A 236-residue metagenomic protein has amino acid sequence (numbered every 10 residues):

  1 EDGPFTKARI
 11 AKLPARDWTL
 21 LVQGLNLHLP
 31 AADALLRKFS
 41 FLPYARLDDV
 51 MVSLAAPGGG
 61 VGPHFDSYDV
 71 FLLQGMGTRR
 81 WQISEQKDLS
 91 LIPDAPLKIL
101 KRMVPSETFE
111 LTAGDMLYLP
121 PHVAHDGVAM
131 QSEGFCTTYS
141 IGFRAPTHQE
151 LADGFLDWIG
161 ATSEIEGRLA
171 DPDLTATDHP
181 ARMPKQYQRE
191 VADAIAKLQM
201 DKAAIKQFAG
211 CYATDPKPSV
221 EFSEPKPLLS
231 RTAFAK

Functional and structural regions predicted by a protein language model:
E1-D48, Q199: Signature of the catalytic double-stranded beta-helix
S53-A56, D66-K87, G142-R144: Short, conserved beta-strand element in jelly-roll/cupin
V61-F65, V128: Short histidine-centered beta-strand/loop micro-motifs that create catalytic or ligand/metal-coordination sites
D69, D88-I92, G134-T137: A short alpha->loop->secondary-structure connector
G75, F109-A124, V128: Conserved metal-binding segment of the jelly-roll/cupin
T78-A113: A short beta-strand-loop-beta hairpin characteristic of the jelly-roll/cupin
I99-E110, D126-K236: Fe(II)/2-oxoglutarate
